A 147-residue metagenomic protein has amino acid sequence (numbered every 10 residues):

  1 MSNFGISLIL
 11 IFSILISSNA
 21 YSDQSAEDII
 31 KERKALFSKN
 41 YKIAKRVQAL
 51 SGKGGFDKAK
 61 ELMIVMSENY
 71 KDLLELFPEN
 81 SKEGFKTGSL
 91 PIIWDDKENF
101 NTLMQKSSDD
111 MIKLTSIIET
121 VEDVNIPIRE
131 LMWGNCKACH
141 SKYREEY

Functional and structural regions predicted by a protein language model:
M1-L8: Bacterial N-terminal signal peptides that target proteins for export
L15-N19: N-terminal signal peptide c-region/cleavage motif recognized by signal peptidases
Y21-Q24: Boundary of Sec targeting at the N-terminus
A26-Y147: Sequence context surrounding c-type heme c attachment/ligation sites in exported
